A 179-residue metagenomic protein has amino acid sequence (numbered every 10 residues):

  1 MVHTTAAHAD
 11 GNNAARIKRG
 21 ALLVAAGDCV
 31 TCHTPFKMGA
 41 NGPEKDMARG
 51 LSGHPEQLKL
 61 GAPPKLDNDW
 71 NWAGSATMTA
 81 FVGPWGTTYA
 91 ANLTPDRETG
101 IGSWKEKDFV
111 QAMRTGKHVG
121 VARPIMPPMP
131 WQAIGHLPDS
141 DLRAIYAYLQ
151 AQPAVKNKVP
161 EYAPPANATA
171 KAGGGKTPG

Functional and structural regions predicted by a protein language model:
H3-A25, M38-A40, L66, T99 (+1 more regions): Electrostatic cytochrome c docking/interface patches
G20, A26-F36, F109, I145 (+1 more regions): The canonical Cys-X-X-Cys-His
V24, H54, G120: Short, electropositive, low-hydrophobicity segments enriched in small/polar residues
T31-T34, V121-M126, K156-P164: Surface-exposed patches in mature extracellular/periplasmic domains of secreted proteins
T34-G39, T115-K117: Short regulatory "switch" loops immediately downstream of catalytic or recognition motifs within protein catalytic
M38-V110, I125-P138, A168-G175: Gly/Gly-Pro-rich "capping" loops immediately C-terminal to redox-active cysteine motifs in periplasmic/lumenal
S103-V119, W131-P160: C-terminal capping alpha-helices of c-type cytochrome domains
V159-E161, P165-G179: Basic/polar, cationic surfaces and motifs that engage anionic cell-wall and phosphate/carboxylate ligands
